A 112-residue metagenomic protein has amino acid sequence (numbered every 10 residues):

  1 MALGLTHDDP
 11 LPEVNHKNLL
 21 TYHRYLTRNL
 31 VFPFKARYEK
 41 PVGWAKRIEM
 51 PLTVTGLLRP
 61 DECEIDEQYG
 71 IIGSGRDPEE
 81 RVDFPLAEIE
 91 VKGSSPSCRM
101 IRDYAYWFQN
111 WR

Functional and structural regions predicted by a protein language model:
M1-T27, V31-W111: Basic/aromatic-rich interaction segments and small domains that mediate binding to polyanionic partners
